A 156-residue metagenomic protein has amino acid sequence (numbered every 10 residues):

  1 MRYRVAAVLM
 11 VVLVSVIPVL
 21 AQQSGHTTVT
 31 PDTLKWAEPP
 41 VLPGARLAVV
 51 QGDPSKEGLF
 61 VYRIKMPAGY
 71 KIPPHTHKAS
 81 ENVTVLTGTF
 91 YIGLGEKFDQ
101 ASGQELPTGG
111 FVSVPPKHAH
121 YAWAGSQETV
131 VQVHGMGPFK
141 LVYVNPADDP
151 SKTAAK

Functional and structural regions predicted by a protein language model:
M1-V5: Positively charged n-region of N-terminal signal peptides that target proteins for export
A6-P18: Bacterial N-terminal signal peptides
V19-F60, P146-K156: A short, N-terminal "cap"/entry segment at the start of jelly-roll beta-barrel domains of the cupin/DSBH fold
G25-T27, A101, Y121-K156: Double-stranded beta-helix
V50, G109, V131: Divalent metal-coordination and catalytic microenvironments
D53-S55, P67, F90, E96-K117: Short acidic-glycine-tyrosine-enriched beta hairpin
P67-Y70, T76-K97: Glycine- and acidic-residue-biased ligand/ion/polar-headgroup-sensing regions
I72-P74, I92-G93, V114, A119-G125: Short beta-strand His + acidic residue motifs that chelate non-heme Fe in jelly-roll/DSBH and cupin folds
